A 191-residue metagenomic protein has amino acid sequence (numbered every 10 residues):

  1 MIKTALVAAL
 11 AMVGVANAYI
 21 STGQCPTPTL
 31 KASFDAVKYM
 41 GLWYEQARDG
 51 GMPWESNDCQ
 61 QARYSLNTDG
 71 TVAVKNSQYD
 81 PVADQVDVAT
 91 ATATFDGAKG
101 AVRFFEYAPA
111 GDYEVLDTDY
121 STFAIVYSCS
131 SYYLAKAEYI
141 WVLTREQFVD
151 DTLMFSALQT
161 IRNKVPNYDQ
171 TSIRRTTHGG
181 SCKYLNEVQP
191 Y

Functional and structural regions predicted by a protein language model:
I2-Y191: A beta-rich soluble binding module of mature secreted/lumenal proteins
